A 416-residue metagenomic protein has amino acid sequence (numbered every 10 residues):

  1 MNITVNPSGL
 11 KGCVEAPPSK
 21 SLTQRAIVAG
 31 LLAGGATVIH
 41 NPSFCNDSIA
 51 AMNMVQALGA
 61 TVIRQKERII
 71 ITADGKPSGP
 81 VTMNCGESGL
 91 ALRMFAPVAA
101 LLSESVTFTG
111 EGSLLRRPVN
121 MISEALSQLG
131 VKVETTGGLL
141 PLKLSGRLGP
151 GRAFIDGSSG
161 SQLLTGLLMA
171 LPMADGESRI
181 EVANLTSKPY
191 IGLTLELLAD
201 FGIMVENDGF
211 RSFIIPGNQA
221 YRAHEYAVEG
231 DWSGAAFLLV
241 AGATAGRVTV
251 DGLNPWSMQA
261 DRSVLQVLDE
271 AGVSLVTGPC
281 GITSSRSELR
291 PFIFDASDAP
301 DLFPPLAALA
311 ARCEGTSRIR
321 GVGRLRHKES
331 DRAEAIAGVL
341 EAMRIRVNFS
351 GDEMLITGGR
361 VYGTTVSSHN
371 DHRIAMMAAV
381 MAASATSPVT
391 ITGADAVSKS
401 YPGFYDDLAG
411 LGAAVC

Functional and structural regions predicted by a protein language model:
M1-C416: Short, structured segments at the rim of ligand-binding sites
